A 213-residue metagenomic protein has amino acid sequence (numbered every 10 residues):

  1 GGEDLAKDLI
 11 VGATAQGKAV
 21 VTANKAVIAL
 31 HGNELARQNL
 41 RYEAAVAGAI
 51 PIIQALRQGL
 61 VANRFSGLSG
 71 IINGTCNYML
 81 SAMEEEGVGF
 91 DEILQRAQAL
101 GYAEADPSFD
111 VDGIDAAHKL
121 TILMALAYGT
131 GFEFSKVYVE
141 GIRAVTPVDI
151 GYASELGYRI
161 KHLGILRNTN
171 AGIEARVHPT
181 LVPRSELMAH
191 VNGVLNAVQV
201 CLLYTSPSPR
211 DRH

Functional and structural regions predicted by a protein language model:
G1-A6, A19-A23: Rossmann-like NAD(P)-binding element
K7, K25-Y42, G48: Rossmann-fold NAD(P)-binding glycine/threonine-rich loop
A13-L30: ADP-ribose/adenylate-binding Rossmann-like module
V20, E43-A47, P51-Q58, C76: Active-site-proximal cofactor/substrate-binding loop regions of enzyme domains
V21-A23, L40-A44, G67-G70: General beta-strand structural signal in soluble alpha/beta enzymes
L60-D112: Conserved anion/nucleotide-ligand pocket segment
I93-H190, L195-A197: Substrate-binding/catalytic subdomain of NAD(P)-dependent oxidoreductase enzymes
Y204-H213: Single conserved hydrophobic/aromatic residue that forms the stacking wall/gate of nucleotide- or nucleobase-binding
